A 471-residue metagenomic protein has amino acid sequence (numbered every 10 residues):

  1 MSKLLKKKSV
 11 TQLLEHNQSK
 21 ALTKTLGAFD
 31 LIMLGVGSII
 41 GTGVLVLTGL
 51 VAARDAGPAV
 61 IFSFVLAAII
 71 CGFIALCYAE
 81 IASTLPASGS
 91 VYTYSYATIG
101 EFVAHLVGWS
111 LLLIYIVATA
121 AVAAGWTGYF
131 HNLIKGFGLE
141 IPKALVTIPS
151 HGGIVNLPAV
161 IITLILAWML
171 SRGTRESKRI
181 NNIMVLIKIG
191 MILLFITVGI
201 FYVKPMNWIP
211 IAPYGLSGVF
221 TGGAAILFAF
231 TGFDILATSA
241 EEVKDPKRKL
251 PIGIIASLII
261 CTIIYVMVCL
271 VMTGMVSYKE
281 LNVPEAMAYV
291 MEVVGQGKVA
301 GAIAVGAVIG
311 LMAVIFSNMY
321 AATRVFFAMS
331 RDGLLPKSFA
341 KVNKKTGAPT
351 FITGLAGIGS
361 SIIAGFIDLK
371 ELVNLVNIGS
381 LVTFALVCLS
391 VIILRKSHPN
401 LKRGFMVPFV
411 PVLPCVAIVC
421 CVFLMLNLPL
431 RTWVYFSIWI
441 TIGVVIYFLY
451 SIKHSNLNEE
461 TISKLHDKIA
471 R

Functional and structural regions predicted by a protein language model:
M1-G49, A53-P58, C71-L76, L85-S88 (+4 more regions): Membrane-interface "cap" regions at the ends of multi-pass membrane proteins
N17-L22, I61, F137-A159, N182-V305 (+1 more regions): Helix-loop-helix junctions that connect adjacent transmembrane segments in multi-pass membrane transporters
L22, H151-V155, L166, P213 (+5 more regions): C-terminal membrane-solvent junction of multi-pass transporters and transport-like membrane proteins
T23, A28, I154-V160, K244-R248 (+6 more regions): Loop-to-transmembrane helix boundary motifs in multi-pass membrane proteins
T23, L47-I148, S257-I264, F436-V444: Extracellular loop-to-transmembrane helix junctions
A87, S110-G128, F230, D234-V243 (+4 more regions): Membrane-helix boundary/coupling elements in multi-pass transport proteins
T127, I154-Y202, P213-Y214, I254 (+3 more regions): Membrane-interface loop-to-helix entry segments
N132, I192-F195, F326, V376-R403 (+1 more regions): Hydrophobic alpha-helical segments of multi-pass membrane transport proteins
